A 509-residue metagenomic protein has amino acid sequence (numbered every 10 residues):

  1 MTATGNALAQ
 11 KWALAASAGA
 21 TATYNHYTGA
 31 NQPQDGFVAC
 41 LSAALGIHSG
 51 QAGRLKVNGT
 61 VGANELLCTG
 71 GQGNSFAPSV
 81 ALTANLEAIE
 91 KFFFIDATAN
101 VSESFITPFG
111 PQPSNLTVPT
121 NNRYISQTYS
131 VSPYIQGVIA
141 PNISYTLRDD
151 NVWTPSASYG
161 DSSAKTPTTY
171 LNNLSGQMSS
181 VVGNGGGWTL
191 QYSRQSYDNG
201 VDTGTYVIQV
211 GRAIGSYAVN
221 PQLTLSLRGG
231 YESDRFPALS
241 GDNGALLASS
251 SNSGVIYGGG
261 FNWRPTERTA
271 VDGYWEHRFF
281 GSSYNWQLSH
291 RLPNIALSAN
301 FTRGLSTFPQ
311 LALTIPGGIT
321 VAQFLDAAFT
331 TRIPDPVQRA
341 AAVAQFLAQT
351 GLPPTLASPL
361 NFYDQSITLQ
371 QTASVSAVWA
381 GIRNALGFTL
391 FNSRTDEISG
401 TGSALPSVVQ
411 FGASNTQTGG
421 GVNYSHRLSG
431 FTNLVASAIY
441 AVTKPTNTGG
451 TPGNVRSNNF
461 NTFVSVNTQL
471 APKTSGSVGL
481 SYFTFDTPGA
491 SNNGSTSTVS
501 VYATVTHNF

Functional and structural regions predicted by a protein language model:
T2-F509: Gram-negative and organellar
